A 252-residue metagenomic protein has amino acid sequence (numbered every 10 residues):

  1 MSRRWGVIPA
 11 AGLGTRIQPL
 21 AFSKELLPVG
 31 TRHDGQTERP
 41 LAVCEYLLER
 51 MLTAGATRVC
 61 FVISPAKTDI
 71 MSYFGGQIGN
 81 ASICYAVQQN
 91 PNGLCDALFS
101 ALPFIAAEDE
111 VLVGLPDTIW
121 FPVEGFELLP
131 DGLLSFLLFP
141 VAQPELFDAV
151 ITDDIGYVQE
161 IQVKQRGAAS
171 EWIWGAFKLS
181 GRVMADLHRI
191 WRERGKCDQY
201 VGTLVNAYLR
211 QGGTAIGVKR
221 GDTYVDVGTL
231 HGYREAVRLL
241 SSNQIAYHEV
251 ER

Functional and structural regions predicted by a protein language model:
M1-R4, S170-R252: Conserved alpha/beta core of the MobA/IspD/sugar-nucleotide pyrophosphorylase nucleotidyltransferase superfamily
S2-I70, A81-I83, Q88: N-terminal glycine-rich phosphate-binding loop and ensuing alpha1 helix
I17, I70-F74, L187, A236: Hydrophobic packing residues within well-ordered alpha-helices of enzyme cores
E25, S82-C84, Y157-E160, T214-I216: Conserved beta-strand segments of alpha/beta enzyme cores
L26, V150-T152, G217: A structural signal for short hydrophobic beta-strand segments in well-ordered beta-sheet cores
P65-A66, Q89, A142, Y200 (+1 more regions): Short beta->alpha linker loops
I70-D154: Conserved beta-loop-beta/alpha segment of the NTase-like Rossmann-fold superfamily that binds/positions NTPs
I119-G195: Conserved core of the sugar-phosphate nucleotidyltransferase
